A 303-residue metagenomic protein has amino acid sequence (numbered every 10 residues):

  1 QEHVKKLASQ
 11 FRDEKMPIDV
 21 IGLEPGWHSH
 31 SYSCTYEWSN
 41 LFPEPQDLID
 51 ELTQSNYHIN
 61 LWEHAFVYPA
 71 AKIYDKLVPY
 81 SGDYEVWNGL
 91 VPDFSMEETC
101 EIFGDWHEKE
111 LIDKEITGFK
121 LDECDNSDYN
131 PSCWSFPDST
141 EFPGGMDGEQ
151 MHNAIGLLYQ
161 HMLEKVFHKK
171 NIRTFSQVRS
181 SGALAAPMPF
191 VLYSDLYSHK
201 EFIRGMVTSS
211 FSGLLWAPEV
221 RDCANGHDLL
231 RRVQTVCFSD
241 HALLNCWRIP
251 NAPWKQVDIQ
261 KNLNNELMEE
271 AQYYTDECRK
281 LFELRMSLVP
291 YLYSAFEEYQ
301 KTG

Functional and structural regions predicted by a protein language model:
Q1-G303: Catalytic-domain carbohydrate-binding cleft regions of carbohydrate-active enzymes
